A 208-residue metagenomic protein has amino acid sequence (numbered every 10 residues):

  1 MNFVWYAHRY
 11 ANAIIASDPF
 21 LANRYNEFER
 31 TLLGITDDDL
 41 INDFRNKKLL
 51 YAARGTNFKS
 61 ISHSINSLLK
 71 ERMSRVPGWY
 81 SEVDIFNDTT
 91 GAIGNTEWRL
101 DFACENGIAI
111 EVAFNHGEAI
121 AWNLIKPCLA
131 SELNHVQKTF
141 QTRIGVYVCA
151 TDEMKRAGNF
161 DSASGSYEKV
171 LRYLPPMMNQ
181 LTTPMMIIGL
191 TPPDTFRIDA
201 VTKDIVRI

Functional and structural regions predicted by a protein language model:
M1-L68, V206-I208: Nuclease-adjacent, charged terminal/linker segments that flank catalytic cores
I35-T36, I41, L133-T151, T195-I208: A short, terminal or domain-edge coil/loop segment
Y51, G55-K59, N66-E105, E118-I125 (+1 more regions): Active-site metal-binding core of divalent-cation-utilizing nuclease and nuclease-like domains
E105, F140-T142, T182: A general structural motif
N106, F114-H116, T191: Short, flexible loop/turn elements at secondary-structure junctions
N115-P175: Catalytic cores of nucleic-acid endonucleases
C149-I208: Domain-level recognition of nuclease-like catalytic cores that cleave nucleotide substrates
